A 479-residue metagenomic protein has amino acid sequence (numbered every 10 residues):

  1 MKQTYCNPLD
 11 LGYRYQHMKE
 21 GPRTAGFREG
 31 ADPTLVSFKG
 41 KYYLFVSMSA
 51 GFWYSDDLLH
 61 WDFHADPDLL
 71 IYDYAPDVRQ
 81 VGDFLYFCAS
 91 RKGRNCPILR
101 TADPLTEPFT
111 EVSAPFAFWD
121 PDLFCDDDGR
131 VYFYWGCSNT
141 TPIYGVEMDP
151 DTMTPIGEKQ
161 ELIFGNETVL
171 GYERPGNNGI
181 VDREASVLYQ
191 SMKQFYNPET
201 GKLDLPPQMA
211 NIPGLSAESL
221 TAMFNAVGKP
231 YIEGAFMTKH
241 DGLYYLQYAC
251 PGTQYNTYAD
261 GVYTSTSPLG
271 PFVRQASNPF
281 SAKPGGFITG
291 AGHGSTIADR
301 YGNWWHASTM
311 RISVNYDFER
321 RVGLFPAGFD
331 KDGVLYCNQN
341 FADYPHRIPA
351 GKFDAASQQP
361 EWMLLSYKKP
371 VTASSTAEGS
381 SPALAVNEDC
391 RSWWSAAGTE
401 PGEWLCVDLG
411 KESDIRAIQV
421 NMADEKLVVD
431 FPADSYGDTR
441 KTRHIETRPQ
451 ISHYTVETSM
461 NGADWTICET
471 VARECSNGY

Functional and structural regions predicted by a protein language model:
M1-V227, K239-G286, Y301-N303, T309-D354 (+1 more regions): Beta-rich carbohydrate-recognition and catalytic domains
G30-D32, D73-A75, F118-P121, I232-A235 (+3 more regions): Conserved positions at the start
V36, M148, T238-K239, L405-R416: Extracellular and analogous surface-interaction loops
Y54-S55, I98-D103, T257-S267, S413 (+1 more regions): Non-cytosolic beta-sandwich-type ligand-binding/adhesion modules
E147, P326, K368-P370, A417 (+2 more regions): Extracellular/lumenal ectodomain signal focusing on beta-strand-rich modules and carbohydrate-recognition contexts
P284-S295: Short aromatic loop motif centered on NTY/YTY
G290-G292, R320, I451: Short, surface-exposed coil-to-beta transition loops
H346-E412, N421-Q450, T470-R473: Disordered, acidic Ser/Thr/Pro-rich linker "stalks" and the adjacent N-terminal cap of the next globular domain
